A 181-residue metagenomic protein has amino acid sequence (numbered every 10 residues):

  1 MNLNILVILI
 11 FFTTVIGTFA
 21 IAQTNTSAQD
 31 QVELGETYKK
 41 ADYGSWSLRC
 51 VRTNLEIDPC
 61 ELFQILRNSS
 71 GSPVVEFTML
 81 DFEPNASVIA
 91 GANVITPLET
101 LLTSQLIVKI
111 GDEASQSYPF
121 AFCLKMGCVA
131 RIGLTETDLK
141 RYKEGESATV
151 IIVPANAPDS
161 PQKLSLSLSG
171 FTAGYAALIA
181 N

Functional and structural regions predicted by a protein language model:
M1-I5: Positively charged n-region of N-terminal signal peptides that target proteins for export
V7-G17: Bacterial N-terminal signal peptides
A22-N181: A generic "folded-domain core" signal
